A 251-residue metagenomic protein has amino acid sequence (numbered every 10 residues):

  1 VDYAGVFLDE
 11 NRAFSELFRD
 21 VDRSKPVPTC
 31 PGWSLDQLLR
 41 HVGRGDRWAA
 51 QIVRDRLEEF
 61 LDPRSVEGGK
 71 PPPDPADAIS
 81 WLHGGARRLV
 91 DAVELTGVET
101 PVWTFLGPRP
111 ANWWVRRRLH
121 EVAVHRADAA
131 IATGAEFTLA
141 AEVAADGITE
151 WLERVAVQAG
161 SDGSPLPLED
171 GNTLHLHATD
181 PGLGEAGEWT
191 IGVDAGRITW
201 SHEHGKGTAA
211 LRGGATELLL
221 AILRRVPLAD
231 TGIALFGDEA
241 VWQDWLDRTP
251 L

Functional and structural regions predicted by a protein language model:
V1-P28: Non-cleavable N-terminal signal-anchor transmembrane helices
Y3-E10, H41, A78-G85, W114 (+3 more regions): Amphipathic alpha-helix face/heptad-repeat signature
E10-A13, G45-W48, G85-R88, A92-L95 (+2 more regions): Amphipathic, well-ordered alpha-helical segments in soluble domains
D22-D62, F105-D162, L218: Short, contiguous alpha-helical
F60-W114: Hydrophobic/aromatic-rich structural module bridging two neighboring secondary-structure elements via a short loop
E150-I191: A glycine-rich beta-turn/hairpin centered on an aromatic-Pro dipeptide
T179-A215: Acidic/His-leaning functional-site neighborhoods
H204-L251: C-terminal interaction segments
